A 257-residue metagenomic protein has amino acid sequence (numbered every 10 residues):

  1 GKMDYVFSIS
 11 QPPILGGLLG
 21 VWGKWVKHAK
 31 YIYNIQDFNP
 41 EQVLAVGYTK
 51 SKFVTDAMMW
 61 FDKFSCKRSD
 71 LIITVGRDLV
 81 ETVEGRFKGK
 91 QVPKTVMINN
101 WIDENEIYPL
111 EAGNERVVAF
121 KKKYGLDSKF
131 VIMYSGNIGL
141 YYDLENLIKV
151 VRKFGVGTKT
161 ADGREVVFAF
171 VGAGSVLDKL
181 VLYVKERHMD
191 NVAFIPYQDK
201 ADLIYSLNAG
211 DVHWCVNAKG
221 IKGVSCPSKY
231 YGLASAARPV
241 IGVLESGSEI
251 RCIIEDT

Functional and structural regions predicted by a protein language model:
M3-A29, Y33-Q36, E41: An aromatic- and histidine-rich active-site surface loop
L15-L18, W22-V26, F53-T74: Membrane-proximal helix-turn-helix segments that form the acceptor-binding/catalytic region of lipid-linked
V26-M59, N105: Acceptor-binding helix/loop patch of EC 2.4 sugar-transfer enzymes, predominantly nucleotide-sugar-dependent
D78, I98-W101: Carbohydrate-associated surface elements
Y108-G125: A short helix/loop element that forms part of the nucleotide-sugar donor recognition site in Leloir-type
L126-Y142, I148-R152: Conserved donor-binding/catalytic core segment of Leloir-type glycosyltransferases
Y142, V192, D199-S206, H213-A234 (+1 more regions): Nucleotide-sugar-dependent
T158-G172, L177-D202: Nucleotide-activated donor-binding/catalytic signature segment of Leloir-type glycosyltransferases, i.e., the conserved
